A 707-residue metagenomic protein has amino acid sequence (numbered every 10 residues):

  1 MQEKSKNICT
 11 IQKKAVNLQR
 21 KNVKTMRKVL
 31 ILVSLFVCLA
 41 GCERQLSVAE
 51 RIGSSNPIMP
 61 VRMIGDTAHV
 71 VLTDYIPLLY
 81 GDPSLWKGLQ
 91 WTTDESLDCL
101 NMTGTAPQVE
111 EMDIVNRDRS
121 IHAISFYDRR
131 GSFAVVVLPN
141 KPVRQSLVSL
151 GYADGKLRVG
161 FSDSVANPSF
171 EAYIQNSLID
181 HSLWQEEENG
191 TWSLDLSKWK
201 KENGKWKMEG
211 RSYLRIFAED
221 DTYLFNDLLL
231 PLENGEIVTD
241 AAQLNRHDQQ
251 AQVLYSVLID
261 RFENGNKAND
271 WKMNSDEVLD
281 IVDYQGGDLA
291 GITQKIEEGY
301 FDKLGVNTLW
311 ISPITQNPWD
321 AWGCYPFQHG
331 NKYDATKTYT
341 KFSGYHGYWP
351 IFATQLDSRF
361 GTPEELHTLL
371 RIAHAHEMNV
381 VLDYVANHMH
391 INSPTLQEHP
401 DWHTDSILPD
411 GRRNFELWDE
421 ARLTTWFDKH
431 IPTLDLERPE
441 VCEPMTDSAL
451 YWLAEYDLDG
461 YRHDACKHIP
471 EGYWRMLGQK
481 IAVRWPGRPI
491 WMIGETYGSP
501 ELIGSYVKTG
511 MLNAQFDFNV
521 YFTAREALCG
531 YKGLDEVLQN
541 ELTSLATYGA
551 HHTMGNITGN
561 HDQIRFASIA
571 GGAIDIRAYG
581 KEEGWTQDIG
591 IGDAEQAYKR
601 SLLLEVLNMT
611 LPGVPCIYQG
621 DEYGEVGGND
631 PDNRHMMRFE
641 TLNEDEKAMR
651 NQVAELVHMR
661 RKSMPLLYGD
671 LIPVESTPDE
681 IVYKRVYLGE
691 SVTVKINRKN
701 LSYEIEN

Functional and structural regions predicted by a protein language model:
A40-G41: C-terminal motif of bacterial Sec signal peptides marking the signal peptidase cleavage site
A49-R51, V61-M63, V137-A153, E233-Y255 (+1 more regions): Low-complexity, Pro/Ser/Thr- and charge-rich linker/hinge segments at domain boundaries
D118-D128, E171, E209-D220: Short, aromatic- and glycine-rich surface loops/edge beta-strands on solvent-exposed regions
E187-A242: Extended acidic/polar, glycine-enriched regions that form or flank non-catalytic beta-rich accessory modules
D248, Q252, D260-Y456, M476-P486 (+1 more regions): Substrate-binding/active-site clefts of carbohydrate-active enzymes
G265-Y284, L545-E706: Loop/helix patches that line or flank the sugar-binding groove of alpha-linked glycan CAZymes
M378, S448-L450, A454-I557, L607 (+5 more regions): Active-site-proximal helices and loops of the catalytic beta/alpha 8
